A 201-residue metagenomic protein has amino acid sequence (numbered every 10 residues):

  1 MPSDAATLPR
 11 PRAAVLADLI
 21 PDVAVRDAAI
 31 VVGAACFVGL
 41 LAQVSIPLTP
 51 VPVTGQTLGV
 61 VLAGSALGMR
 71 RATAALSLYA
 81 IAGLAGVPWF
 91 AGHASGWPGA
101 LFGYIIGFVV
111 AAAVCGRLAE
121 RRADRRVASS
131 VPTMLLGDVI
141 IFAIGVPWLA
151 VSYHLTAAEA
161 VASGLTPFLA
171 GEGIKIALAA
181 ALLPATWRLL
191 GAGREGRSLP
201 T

Functional and structural regions predicted by a protein language model:
P2-T73: Hydrophobic transmembrane alpha-helices
S3-L19, R26, L40, S95-I141 (+1 more regions): Short helix-perturbing small/polar motifs within transmembrane alpha-helices
V23-V31, Q56-V60, A72, A100 (+3 more regions): Residue-level signature of transmembrane alpha-helical entry/exit and packing/kink sites in multi-pass membrane
I30-L41, V60, G64, A75-G83 (+11 more regions): Alpha-helical transmembrane segments in multi-pass membrane proteins
A42-P52, A80-A111: Interfacial aromatic-anchored transmembrane helix boundaries in multi-pass membrane proteins
A42-T49, G86, A91, A119 (+4 more regions): Short helix-capping/hinge motifs at transmembrane helix termini and TM-loop junctions
A66-R70, V114-R122, A185-L190: Structural signal for the C-terminal ends of transmembrane alpha-helices and the immediately following loop
R122-T201: Membrane-embedded alpha-helical hairpins and interfacial helices in multi-pass inner-membrane proteins
